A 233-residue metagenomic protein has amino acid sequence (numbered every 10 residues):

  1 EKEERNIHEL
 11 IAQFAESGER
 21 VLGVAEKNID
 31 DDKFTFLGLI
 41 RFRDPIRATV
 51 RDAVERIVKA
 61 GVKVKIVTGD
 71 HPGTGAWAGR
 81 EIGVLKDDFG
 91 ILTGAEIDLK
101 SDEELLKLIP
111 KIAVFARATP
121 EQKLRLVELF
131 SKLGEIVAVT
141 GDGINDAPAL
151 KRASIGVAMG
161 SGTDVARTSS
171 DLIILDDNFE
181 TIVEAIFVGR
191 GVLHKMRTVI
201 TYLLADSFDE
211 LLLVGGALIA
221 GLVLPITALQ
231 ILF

Functional and structural regions predicted by a protein language model:
E1-L129, L133, A147, S161 (+1 more regions): Cytosolic catalytic headpieces and adjacent flexible linkers of membrane translocases
K86-V139, A153, A158-F233: Membrane-embedded transport module
D142: Conserved catalytic-loop aspartate of Hanks-type protein kinases
L150: Basic, alpha-helical nucleic-acid-binding regions used in initiation and control of genome expression
